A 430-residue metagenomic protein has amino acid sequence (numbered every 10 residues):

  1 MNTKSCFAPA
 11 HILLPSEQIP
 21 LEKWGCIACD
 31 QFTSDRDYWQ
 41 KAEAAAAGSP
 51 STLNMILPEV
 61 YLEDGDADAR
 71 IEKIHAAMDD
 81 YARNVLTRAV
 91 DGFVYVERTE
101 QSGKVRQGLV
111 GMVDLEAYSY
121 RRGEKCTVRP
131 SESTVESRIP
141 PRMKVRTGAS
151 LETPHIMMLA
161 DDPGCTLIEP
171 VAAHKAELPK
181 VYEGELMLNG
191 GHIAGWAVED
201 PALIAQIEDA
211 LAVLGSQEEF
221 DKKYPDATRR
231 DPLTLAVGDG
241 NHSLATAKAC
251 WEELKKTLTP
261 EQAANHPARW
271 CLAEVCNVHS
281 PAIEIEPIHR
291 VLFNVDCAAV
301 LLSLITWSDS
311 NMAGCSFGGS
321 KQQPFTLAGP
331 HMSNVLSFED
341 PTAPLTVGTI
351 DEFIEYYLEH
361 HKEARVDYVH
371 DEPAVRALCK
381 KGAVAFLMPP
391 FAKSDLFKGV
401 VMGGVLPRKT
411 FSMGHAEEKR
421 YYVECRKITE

Functional and structural regions predicted by a protein language model:
M1-G190, G195-E199, D221-P225, A383 (+3 more regions): N-terminal extension/subdomain marker
S150, E199, L203, L235-S243: Short, contiguous, pocket-lining structural segments that sit at or immediately flank catalytic/ligand-binding sites
L159, V237-G238, E274, L387-P389: Short beta-strand segments
A173-V198, I285-N311: Compact, glycine/acidic-enriched structural inserts
M187-A210, F338-T342: Glycine-rich phosphate-binding "P-loop"
V213-L258: Active-site beta-strand/loop microenvironment that shapes enzyme catalytic pockets
N241-I305: Catalytic or ion-translocation cores adjacent to nucleophile or general acid/base/metal-coordination motifs in diverse
L292-T410: C-terminal catalytic or substrate-handling cores of phosphate/nucleotide- and metal-cofactor-dependent proteins acting
